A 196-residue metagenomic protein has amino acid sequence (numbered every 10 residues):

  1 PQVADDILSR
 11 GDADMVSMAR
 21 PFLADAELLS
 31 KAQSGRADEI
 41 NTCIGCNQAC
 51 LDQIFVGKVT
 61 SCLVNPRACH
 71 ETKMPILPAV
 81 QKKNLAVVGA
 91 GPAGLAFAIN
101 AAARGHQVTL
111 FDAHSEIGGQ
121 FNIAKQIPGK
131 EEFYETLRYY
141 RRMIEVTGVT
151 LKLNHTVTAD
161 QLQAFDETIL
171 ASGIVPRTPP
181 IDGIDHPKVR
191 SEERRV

Functional and structural regions predicted by a protein language model:
P1-V88, P92, A96-V108, E116 (+2 more regions): Flavin-dependent oxidoreductase catalytic cores
Q2-V3, L29, E71-P75, L137 (+2 more regions): A generic local structural motif
V3-S17, E27, E131, Y140-R141 (+3 more regions): C-terminal structured "cap/appendage" subdomains that terminate the fold
R20-P21, H114, V157, D182: Residue-level "edge-of-site" marker
C46-C50, I54, P78, T147-R195: FAD-binding core/adjacent interface of flavoenzyme oxidoreductases
P75-L77, K82, I123-E135, S191 (+1 more regions): Short, contiguous acidic/charged loop-to-helix segments that flank catalytic cores in large enzymes
V87-N154, R177: Beta1-alpha1 glycine-rich phosphate/pyrophosphate-binding loop at the start of Rossmann-like nucleotide-binding domains
